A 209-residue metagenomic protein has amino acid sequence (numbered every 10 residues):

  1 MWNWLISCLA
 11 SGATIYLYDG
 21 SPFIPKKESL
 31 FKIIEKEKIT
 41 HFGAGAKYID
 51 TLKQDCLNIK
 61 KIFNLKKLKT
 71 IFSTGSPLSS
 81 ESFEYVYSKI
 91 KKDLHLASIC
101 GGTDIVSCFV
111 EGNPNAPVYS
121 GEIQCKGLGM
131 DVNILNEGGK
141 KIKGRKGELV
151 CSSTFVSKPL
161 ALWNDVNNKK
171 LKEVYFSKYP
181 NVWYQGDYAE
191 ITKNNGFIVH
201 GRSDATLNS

Functional and structural regions predicted by a protein language model:
M1-T40, D55: Conserved AMP-binding/adenylation subdomain of ANL enzymes
A10-A13, I39-A44, K53-V118, D131 (+1 more regions): Gly/Ser/Thr-rich phosphate-binding loop
G20-F23, E37-F42, F72-S76, G121-I123 (+2 more regions): Hydrophobic alpha-helical scaffolding
K47-D50, S157: Alpha-helix/helix-capping structural signal
S120-K126, S177-N181: Short Gly/Pro-enriched turn/cap motifs at secondary-structure boundaries
L128-M130, G147, G186: Change "...and in nucleic-acid phosphodiester-cleaving endonucleases..." to "...and in nucleic-acid processing enzymes
K141-I142, V150-S209: Conserved ATP-binding/catalytic segment of the ANL
